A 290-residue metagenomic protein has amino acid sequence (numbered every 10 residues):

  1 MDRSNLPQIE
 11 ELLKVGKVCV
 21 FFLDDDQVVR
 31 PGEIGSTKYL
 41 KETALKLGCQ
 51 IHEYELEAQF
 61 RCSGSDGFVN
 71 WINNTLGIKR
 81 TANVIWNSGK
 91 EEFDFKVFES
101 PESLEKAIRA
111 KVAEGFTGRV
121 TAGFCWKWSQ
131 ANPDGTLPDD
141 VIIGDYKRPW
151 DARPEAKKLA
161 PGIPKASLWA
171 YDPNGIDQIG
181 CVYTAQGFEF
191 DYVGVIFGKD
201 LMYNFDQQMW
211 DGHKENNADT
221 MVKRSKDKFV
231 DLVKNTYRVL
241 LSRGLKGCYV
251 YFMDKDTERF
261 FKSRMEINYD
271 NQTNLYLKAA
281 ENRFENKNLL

Functional and structural regions predicted by a protein language model:
M1-Q8, S36: Substrate-gripping "pore-loop 1 plus following alpha2 helix"
N5, E11-G16: Short, conserved loop/helix-junction motifs that constitute active-site signature segments in enzyme catalytic cores
P7, Y39, N235: Short Gly/charged-rich anion-binding patches and loops
V15-V20, P173-Y276: C-terminal accessory regions
V28-K41, L45-K199, Y203: Conserved helicase/translocase motor-coupling segment
D270-L290: Acidic, low-complexity intrinsically disordered tails
